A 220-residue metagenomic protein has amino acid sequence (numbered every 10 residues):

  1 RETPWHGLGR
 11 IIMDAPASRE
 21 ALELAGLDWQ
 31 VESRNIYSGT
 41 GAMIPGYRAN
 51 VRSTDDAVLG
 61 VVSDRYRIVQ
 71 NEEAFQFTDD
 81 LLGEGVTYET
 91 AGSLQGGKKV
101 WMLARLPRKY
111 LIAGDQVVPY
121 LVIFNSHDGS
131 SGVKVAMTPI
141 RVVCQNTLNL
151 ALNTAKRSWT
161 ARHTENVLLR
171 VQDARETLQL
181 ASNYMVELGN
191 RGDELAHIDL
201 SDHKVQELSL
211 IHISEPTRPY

Functional and structural regions predicted by a protein language model:
R1-F77, L81: Feature for intrinsically disordered/low-complexity regulatory segments and propeptides
A15, W29, M185, G192-L195 (+1 more regions): Short, flexible helical or helix-coil boundary motifs
V31-S33, L82-S93: Short secondary-structure junctions
T87-N183, E187, D193: Long, continuous compositionally biased terminal/linker segments
D202, Q206-S209: Intrinsically disordered, low-complexity acidic/polar and Pro/Ser/Thr-rich regulatory regions that often function as
I211-Y220: Single conserved hydrophobic/aromatic residue that forms the stacking wall/gate of nucleotide- or nucleobase-binding
